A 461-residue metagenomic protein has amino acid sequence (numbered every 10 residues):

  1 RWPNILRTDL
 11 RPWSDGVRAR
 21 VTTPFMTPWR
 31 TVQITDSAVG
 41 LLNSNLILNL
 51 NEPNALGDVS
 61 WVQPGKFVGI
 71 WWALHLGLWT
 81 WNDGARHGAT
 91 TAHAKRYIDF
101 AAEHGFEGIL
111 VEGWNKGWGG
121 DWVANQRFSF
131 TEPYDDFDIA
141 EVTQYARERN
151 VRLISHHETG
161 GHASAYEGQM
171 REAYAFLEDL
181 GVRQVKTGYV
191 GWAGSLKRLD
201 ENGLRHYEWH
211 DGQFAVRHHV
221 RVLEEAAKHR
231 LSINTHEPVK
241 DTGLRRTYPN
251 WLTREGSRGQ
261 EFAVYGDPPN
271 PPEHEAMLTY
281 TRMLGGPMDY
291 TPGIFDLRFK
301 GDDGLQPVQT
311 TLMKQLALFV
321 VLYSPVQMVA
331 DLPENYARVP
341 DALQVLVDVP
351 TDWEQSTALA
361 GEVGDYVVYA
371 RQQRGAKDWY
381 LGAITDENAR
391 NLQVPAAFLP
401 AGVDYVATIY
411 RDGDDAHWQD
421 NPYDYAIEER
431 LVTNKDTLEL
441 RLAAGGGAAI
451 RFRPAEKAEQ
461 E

Functional and structural regions predicted by a protein language model:
R1-L56, D424: N-terminal accessory beta-strand-rich subdomains and adjacent acidic, glycine-rich linkers that precede catalytic cores
W72-H93, H156-Q169: Active-site mouth loops of central-metabolism enzymes
A92-W114, D179-R183: Catalytic domains of carbohydrate-active enzymes, especially glycoside hydrolases
G113-L297, D302: Aromatic- and carboxylate-enriched substrate-binding clefts and catalytic-loop regions of carbohydrate-active enzymes
D331-Y380, D415-N421: Glycan-recognition and catalytic regions of carbohydrate-active enzymes
V363-Y405, A448-R451: Carbohydrate-binding surface patches
I409-K435: Solvent-exposed beta-strand/loop surfaces of large extracellular or lumenal domains
E429-E461: C-terminal beta-strand-rich structural cap/linker in extracellular carbohydrate-active enzymes
